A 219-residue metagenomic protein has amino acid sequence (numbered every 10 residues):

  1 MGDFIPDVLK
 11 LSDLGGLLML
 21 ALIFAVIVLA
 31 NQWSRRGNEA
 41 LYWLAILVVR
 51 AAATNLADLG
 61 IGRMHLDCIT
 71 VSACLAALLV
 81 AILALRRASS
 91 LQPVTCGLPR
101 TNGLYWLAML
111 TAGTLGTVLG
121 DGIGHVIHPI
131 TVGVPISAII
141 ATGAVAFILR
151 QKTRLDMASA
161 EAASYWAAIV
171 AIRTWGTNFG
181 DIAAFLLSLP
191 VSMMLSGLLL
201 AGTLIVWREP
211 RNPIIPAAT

Functional and structural regions predicted by a protein language model:
G2-T219: Polytopic alpha-helical membrane proteins, predominantly small-molecule transporters/carriers
